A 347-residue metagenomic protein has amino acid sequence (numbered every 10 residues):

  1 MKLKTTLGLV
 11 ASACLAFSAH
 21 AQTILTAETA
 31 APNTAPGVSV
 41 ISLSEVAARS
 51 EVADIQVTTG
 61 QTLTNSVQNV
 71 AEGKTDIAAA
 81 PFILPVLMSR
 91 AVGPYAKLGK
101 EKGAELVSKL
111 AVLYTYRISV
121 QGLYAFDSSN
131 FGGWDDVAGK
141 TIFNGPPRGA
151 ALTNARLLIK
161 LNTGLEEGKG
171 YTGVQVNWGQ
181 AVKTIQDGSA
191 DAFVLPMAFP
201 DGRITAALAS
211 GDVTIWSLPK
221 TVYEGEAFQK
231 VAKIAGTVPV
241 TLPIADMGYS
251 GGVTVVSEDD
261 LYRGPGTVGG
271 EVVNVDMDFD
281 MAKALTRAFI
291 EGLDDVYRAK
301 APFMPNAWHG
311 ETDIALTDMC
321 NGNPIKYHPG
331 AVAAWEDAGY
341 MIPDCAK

Functional and structural regions predicted by a protein language model:
M1-L7: Bacterial N-terminal signal peptides that target proteins for export
G8-L9, A19: Cleavable N-terminal signal peptides
L15-A21: Sec/Tat signal peptide C-region and signal peptidase I cleavage site
Q22-Q56, S119-D187, A198-D201, I325-G330: Bilobed "Venus flytrap"/periplasmic-binding protein-like clamshell domains and structurally analogous long
L25, S39, M197-G211, I215-Y223 (+3 more regions): An extracytoplasmic/periplasmic, membrane-proximal ligand-sensing/linker region
A71-T115: N-terminal segment of the mature folded domain
F82-I83, A91-G93, G99-K102, D127-S129 (+1 more regions): Pocket-lining segment of extracytoplasmic ligand-binding domains
G133, A138-L157, A235-A284, A288-E311: Ligand-binding clefts/hinges and TM-proximal coupling segments of bilobed small-molecule sensing domains
